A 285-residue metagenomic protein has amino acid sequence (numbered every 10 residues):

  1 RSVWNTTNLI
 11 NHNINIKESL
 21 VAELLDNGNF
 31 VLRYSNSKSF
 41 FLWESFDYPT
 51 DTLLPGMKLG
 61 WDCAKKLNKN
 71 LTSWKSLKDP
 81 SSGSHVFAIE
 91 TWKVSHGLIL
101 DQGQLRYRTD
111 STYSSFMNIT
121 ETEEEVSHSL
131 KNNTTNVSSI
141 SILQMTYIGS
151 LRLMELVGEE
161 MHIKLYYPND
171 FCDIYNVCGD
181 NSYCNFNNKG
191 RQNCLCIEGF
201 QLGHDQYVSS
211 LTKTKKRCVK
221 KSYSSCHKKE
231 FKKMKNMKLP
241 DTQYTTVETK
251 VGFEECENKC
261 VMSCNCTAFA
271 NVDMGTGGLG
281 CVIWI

Functional and structural regions predicted by a protein language model:
R1-I285: Beta-rich ligand-binding surfaces for carbohydrates and other polyanions
